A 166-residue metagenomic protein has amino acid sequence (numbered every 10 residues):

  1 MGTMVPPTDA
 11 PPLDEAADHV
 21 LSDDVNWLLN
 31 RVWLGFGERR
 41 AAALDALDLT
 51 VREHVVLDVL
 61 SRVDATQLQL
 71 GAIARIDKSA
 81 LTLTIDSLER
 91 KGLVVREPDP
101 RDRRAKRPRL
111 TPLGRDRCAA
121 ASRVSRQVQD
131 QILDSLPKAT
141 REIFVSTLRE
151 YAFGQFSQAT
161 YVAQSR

Functional and structural regions predicted by a protein language model:
M1-L47, R166: N-terminal leader segment of winged-helix/HTH proteins
D24-L28, V55, A105, Q131: Amphipathic alpha-helical recognition patches that constitute DNA-binding helices
L34-A80, T160-R166: N-terminal helix-turn-helix DNA-binding core of bacterial DNA-binding proteins
G37, D86-R149, F153: Charged, amphipathic alpha-helical coiled-coil/dimerization segments
L68, K78, L83-L93: Carboxylate-rich helix-loop segments that flank metal/cofactor sites and access channels in metalloenzymes
E142, F153-R166: Short amphipathic alpha-helical interaction elements located at domain edges and within/adjacent to intrinsically
